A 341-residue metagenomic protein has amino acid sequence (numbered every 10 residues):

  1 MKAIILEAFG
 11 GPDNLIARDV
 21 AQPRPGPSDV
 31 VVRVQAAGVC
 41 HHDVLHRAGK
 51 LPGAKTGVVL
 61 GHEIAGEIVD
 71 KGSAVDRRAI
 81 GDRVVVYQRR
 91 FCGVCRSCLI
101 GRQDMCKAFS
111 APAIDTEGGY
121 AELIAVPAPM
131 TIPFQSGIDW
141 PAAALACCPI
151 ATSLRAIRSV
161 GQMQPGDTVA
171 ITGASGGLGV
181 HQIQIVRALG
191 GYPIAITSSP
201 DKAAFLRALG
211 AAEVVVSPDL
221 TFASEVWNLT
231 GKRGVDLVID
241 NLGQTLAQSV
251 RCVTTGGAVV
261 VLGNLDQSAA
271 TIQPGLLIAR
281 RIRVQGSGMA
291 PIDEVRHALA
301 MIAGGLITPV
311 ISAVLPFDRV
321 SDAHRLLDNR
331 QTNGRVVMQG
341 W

Functional and structural regions predicted by a protein language model:
A21-A37, K50-L99, Q135-G137: Glycine-rich beta-strand-centered segment in the early N-terminal region that forms part of a ligand/cofactor-binding
R33, R90-G173: NAD(P)H dinucleotide-binding glycine-rich loop of Rossmann-like/cofactor-binding domains, especially the beta1-alpha1
R83, T168, Y192, L237 (+2 more regions): Short glycine-centered segments of the SAM/dcSAM-binding site in methyltransferase folds
S136-L220: Mid-domain Rossmann-like dinucleotide-binding core that forms the NAD(H)/NADP(H) cofactor-binding site
L189, L206, N241-V310, Q339-W341: Glycine-rich phosphate-binding loop and adjacent beta-alpha segment of Rossmann(oid) nucleotide-cofactor-binding
T221-K232: Short amphipathic alpha-helix with an adjacent loop that forms part of the alpha/beta core around
L306-V310, D322-W341: C-terminal capping/lid region of NAD(P)-dependent oxidoreductase domains
